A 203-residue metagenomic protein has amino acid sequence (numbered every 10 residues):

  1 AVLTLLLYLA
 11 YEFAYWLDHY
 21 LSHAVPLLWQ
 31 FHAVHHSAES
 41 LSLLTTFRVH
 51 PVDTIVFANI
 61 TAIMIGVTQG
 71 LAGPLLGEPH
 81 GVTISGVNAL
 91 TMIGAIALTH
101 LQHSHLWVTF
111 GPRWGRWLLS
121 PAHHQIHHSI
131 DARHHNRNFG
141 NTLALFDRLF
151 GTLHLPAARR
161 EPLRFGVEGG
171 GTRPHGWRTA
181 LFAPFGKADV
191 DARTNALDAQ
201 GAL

Functional and structural regions predicted by a protein language model:
A1-L163: Membrane-embedded catalytic scaffold of the fatty acid hydroxylase/desaturase
S85-G86, A157-L203: A membrane-cytosol interface segment of integral membrane proteins
